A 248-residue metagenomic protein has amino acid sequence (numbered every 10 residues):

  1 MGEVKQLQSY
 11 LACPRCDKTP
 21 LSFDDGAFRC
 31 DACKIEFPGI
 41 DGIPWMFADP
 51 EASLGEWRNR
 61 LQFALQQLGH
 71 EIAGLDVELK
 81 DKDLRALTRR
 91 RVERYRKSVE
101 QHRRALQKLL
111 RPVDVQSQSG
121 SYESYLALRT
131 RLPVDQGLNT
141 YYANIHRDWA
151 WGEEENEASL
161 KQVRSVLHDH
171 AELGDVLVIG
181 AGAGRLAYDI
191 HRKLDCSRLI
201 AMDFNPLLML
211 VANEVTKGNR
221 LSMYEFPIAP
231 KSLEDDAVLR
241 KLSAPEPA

Functional and structural regions predicted by a protein language model:
Q6-Y10, D24-G26, E172: Short metal-coordination and nucleic-acid-contact micro-motifs, chiefly zinc-binding Cys/His arrays
C13-C16, C30: Short cysteine-rich clusters marking metal-coordination/redox-active sites
P38, I43-H168: Conserved Class I S-adenosyl-L-methionine-dependent methyltransferase catalytic core
A171-G182, I200: Conserved class I S-adenosyl-L-methionine
A183-C196: Conserved SAM-binding loop of SAM-dependent methyltransferases across substrates and taxa, primarily the Class I
N205: Conserved SAM/SAH-binding beta-strand->alpha-helix loop
A212-N213: Conserved SAM-binding loop
T216-A248: S-adenosyl-L-methionine
